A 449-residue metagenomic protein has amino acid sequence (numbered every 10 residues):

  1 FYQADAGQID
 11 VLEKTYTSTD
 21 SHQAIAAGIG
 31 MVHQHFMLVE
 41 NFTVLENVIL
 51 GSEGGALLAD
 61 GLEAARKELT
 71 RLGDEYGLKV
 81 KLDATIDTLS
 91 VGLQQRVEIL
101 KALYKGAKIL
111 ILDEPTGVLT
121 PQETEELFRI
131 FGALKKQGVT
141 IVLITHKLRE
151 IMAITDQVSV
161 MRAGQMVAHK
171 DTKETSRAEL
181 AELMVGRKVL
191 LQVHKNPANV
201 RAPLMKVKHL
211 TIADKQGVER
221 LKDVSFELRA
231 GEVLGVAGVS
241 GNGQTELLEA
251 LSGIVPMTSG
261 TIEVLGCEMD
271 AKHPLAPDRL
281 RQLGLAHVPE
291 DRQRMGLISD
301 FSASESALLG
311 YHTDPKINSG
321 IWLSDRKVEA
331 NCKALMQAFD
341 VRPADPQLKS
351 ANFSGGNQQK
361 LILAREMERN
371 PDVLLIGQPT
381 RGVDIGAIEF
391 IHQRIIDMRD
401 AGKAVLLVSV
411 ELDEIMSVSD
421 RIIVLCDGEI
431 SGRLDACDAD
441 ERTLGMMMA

Functional and structural regions predicted by a protein language model:
F1-A449: Glycine-rich phosphate-binding loops of nucleotide-dependent enzymes
